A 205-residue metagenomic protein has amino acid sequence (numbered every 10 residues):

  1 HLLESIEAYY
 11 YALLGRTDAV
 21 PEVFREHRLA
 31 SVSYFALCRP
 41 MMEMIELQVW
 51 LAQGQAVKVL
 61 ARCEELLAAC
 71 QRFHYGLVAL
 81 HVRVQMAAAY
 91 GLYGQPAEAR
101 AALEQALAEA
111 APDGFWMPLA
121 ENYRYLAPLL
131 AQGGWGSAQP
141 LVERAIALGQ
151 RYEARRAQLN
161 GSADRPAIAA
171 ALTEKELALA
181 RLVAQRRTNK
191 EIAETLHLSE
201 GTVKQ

Functional and structural regions predicted by a protein language model:
H1-N160: Helix-coil-helix junctions within alpha-helical repeat/solenoid scaffolds
L159-Q205: Helix-turn-helix DNA-binding segment
